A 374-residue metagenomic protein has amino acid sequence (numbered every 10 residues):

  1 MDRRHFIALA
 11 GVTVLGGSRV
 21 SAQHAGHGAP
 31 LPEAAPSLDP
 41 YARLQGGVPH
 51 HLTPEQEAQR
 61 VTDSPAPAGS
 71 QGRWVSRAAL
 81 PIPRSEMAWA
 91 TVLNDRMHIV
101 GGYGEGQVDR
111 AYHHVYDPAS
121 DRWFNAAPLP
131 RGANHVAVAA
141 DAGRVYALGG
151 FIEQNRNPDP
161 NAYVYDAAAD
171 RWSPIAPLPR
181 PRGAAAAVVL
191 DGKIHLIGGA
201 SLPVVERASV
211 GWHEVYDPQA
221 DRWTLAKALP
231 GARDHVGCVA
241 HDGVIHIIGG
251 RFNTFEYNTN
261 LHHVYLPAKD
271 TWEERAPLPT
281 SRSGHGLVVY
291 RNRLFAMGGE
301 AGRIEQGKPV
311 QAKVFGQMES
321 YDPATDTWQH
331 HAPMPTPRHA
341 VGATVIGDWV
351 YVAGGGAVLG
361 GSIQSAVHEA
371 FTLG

Functional and structural regions predicted by a protein language model:
D2-H5, A10-G11, Q23-G374: Kelch-like beta-propeller repeat domains
T13-S18: Hydrophobic h-region of N-terminal signal peptides that target proteins for export in Gram-negative bacteria
